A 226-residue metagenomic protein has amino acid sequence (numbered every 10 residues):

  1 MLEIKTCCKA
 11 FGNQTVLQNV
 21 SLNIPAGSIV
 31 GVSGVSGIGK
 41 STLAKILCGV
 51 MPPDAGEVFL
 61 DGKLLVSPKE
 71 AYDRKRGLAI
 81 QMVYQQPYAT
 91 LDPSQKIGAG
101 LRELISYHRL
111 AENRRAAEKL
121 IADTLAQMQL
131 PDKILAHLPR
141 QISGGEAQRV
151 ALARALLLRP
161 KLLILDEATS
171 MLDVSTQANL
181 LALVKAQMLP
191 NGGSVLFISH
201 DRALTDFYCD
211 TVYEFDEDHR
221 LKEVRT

Functional and structural regions predicted by a protein language model:
S33-V35: The feature captures the beta-strand-to-loop junction immediately N-terminal to the Walker
C48: Helix-to-loop junction immediately C-terminal to a conserved catalytic motif
L65-Q81, A99, Y107: ABC ATPase NBD coupling module
Q86, P93-Y107: Q-loop/switch helix immediately C-terminal to the Walker
R115-K133: Conserved ABC ATPase "signature" region
L138-I142, E146: Conserved ABC ATPase signature
